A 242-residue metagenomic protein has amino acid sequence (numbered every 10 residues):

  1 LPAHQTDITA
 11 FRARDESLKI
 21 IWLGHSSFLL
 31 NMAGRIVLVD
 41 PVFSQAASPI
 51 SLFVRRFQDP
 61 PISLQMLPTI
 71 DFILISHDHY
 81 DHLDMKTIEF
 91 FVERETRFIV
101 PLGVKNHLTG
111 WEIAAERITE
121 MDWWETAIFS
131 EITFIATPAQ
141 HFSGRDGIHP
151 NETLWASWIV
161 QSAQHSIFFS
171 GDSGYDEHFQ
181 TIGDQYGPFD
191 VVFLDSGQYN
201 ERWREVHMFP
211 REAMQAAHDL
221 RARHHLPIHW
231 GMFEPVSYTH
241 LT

Functional and structural regions predicted by a protein language model:
P2-S17, L23, S27-D78, M85-F90 (+3 more regions): Pre-active-site segment of Zn-dependent metallo-hydrolases
D15-L18, M32-V37, T126-I135, Q161-I167: Beta-strand-turn-beta hairpins that frame and shape the catalytic cleft of phosphate-ester-processing enzymes
L30, D40, H77, F134 (+3 more regions): Divalent metal-coordination and catalytic microenvironments
H79-L83, K105-H107, E125-I128, F142-G144 (+3 more regions): Active-site environment of divalent metal-dependent phosphoester hydrolases
K86, H141-L220: Active-site-proximal loop/helix segments of hydrolase catalytic cores
R94-T96, R221-H224: A short helix->loop->beta-strand "cap" motif at the edges of active sites that frequently abuts
L108-D122: Helix-loop-beta element that forms the nucleotide-linked donor phosphate-binding surface in glycosyltransferases
T239-T242: Conserved small/polar residues in nucleotide/adenosyl-binding loops
